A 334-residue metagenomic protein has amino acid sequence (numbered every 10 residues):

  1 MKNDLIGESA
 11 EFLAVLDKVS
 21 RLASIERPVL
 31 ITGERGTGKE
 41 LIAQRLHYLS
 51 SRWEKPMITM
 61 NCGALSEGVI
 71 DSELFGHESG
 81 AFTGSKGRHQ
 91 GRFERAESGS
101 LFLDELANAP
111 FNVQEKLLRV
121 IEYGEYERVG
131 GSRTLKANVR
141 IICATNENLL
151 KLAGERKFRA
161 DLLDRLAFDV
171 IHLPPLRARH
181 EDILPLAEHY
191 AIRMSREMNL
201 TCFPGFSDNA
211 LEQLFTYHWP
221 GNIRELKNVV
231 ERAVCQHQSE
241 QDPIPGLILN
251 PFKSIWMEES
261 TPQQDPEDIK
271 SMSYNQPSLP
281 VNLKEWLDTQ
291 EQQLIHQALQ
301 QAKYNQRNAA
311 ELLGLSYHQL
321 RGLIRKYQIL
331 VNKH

Functional and structural regions predicted by a protein language model:
M1-L5, L176, R193-R196, L200-F203 (+4 more regions): AAA+ P-loop ATPase central domain
D4, E11, D17-T83, E94-P110 (+2 more regions): Conserved post-Walker A coupling segment in P-loop NTPases
V15, D104, T145, D182-L186 (+1 more regions): Nonpolar helix-loop interface/hinge motif
S51, A81-F93, L106, P110-N112 (+5 more regions): Conserved Walker
S66, G154-R196: Conserved AAA+ ATPase core "coupling" helix
E97-S100, N138-I142: Loop/turn-to-beta-strand initiation segments
K116, Q319: Residues in the helix-turn-helix
N222, K303-A309: Short helix-boundary/capping micro-motifs
